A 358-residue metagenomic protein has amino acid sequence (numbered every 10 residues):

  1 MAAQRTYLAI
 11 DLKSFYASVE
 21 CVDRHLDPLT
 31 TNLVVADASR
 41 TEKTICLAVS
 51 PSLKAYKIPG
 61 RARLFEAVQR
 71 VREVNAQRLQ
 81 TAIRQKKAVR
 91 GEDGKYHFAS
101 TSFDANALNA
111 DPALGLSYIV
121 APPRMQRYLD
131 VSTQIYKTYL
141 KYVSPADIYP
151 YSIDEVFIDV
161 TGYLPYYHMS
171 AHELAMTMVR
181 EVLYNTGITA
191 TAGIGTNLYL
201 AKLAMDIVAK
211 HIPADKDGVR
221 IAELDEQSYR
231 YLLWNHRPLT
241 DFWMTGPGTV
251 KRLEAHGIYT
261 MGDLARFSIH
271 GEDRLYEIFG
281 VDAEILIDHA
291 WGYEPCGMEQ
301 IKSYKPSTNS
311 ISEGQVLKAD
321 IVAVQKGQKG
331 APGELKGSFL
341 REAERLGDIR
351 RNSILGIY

Functional and structural regions predicted by a protein language model:
M1-D288, M298: Gly/Gly-Pro- and Ser/Thr-rich, intrinsically disordered tail segments characteristic of DNA damage-repair and tolerance
A9, D241, K251-Y358: DNA-contacting surface of Y-family translesion DNA polymerases
